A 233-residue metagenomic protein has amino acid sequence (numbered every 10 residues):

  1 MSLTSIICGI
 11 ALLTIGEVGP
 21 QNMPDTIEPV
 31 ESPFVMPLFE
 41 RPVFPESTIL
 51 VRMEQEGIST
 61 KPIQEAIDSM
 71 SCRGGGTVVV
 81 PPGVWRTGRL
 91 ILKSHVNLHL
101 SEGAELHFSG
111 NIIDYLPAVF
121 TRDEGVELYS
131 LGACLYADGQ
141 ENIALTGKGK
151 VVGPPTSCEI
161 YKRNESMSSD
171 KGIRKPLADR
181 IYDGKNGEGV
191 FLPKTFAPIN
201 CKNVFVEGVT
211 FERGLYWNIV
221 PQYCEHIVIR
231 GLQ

Functional and structural regions predicted by a protein language model:
T4-V79, V84-T87, K93-N97, S101-N200 (+2 more regions): Extracellular "leader-to-stem" segments immediately downstream of a signal peptide or signal-anchor in secreted/lumenal
T87-G88, G153-P154, R213-L215, C224-I227: Surface-exposed loop/turn segments connecting beta-strands in extracellular beta-rich domains
F196, V209-F211, V220-Y223, G231-Q233: Metal-dependent enolase-superfamily TIM-barrel catalytic cores that perform enediolate-based chemistry
